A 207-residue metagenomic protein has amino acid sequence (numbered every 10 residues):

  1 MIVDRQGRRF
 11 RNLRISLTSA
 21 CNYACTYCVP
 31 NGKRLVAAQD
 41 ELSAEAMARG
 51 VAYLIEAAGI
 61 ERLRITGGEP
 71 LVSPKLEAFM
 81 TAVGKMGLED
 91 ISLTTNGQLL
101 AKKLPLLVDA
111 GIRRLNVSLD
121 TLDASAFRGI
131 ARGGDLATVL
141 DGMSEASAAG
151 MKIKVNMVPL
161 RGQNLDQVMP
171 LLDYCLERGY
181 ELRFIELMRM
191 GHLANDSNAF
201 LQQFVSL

Functional and structural regions predicted by a protein language model:
M1-V3: Radical SAM enzyme core and accessory elements
R5-E45, A58: Canonical Radical SAM [4Fe-4S] cluster-binding loop centered on the CxxxCxxC motif and its immediate flanking residues
R11, T26, V36, L71-V72 (+3 more regions): Short, electropositive, low-hydrophobicity segments enriched in small/polar residues
K33-A38, A101, D123-I130, G191-D196: A short acidic, helix-capping loop that chelates divalent metal ions and anchors anionic groups
E41-A44, G133, F200-F204: Short, conserved loop/turn and helix-capping segments at secondary-structure boundaries that abut family-defining
A44-I65, E69-C175, E181-I185: Radical SAM/AdoMet-radical enzyme domain recognition
R161-N164, R183-L207: Flexible glycine/acidic-rich beta-alpha junction loops that bind and position SAM and/or redox cofactors in anaerobic
